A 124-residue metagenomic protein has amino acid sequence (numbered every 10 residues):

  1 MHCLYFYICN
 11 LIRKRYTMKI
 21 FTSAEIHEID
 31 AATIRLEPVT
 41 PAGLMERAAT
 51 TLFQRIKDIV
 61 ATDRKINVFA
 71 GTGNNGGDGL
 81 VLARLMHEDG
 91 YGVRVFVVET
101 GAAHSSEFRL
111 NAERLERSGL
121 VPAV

Functional and structural regions predicted by a protein language model:
I8-I12, Y16-F21, V60-F69, N75-V124: Glycine-rich phosphate/dinucleotide-binding loop and adjoining beta-alpha-beta core of small-molecule
L11-T62: Positively charged, low-complexity intrinsically disordered leader regions
L52, G71-T72: Thiolate-centered catalytic microenvironments shared by cysteine-dependent enzyme domains
